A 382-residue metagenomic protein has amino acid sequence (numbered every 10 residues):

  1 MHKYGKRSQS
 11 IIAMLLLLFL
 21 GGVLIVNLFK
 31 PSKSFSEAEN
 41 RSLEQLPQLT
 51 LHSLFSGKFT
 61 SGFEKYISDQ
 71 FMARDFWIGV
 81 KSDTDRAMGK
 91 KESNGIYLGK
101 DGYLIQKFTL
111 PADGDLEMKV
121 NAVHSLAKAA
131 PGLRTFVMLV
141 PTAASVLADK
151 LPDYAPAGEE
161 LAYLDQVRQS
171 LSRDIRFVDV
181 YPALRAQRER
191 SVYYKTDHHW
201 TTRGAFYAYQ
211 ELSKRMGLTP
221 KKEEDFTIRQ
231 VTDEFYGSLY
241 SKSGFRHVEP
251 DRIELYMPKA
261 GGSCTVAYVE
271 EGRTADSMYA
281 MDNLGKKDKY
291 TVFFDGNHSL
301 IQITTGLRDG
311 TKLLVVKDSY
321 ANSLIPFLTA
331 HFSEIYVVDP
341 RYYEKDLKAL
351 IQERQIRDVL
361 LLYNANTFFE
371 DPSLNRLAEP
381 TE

Functional and structural regions predicted by a protein language model:
M1-E382: Extracellular glycan-modifying ectodomains
